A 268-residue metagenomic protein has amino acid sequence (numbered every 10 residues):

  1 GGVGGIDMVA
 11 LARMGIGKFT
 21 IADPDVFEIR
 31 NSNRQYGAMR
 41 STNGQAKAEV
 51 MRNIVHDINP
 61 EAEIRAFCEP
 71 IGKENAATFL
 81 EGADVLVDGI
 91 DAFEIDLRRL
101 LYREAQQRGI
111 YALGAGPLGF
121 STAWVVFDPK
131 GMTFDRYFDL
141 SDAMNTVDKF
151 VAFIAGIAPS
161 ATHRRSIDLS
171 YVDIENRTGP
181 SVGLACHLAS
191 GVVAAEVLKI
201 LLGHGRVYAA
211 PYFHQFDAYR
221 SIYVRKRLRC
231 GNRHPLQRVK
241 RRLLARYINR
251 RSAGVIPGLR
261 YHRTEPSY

Functional and structural regions predicted by a protein language model:
V3-G4: Hydrophobic/small residue at the entry helix of a nucleotide-binding pocket
M8-V9, A76, Y102: Generic hydrophobic/aromatic pocket-lining and core-packing "Φ" positions
I16-N59: Glycine-rich phosphate-binding loop and adjoining beta1-alpha1-beta2 segment of Rossmann-like nucleotide-binding folds
A48-V85, G89-R98: A structured beta-alpha segment of the ubiquitous adenosine-cofactor-binding alpha/beta core
V85-D128: ADP-ribose/adenylate-binding Rossmann-like module
P129-G131, G191-V207: Oxidoreductase and adenylate-handling cofactor-binding alpha/beta cores
F134-L188: A conserved mid-domain beta-alpha-beta active-site/ligand-binding segment of alpha/beta enzyme cores
I200-Y268: Phosphate-binding loop/pocket of nucleotide- and phosphate-handling active sites
